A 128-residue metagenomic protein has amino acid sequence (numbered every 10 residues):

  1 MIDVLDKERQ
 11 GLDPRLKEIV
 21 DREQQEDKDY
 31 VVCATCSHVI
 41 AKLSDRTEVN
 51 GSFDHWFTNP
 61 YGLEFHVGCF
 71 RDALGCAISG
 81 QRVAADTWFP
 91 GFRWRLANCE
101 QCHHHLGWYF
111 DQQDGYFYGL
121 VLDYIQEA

Functional and structural regions predicted by a protein language model:
M1-A128: A short Gly-Trp-Pro
